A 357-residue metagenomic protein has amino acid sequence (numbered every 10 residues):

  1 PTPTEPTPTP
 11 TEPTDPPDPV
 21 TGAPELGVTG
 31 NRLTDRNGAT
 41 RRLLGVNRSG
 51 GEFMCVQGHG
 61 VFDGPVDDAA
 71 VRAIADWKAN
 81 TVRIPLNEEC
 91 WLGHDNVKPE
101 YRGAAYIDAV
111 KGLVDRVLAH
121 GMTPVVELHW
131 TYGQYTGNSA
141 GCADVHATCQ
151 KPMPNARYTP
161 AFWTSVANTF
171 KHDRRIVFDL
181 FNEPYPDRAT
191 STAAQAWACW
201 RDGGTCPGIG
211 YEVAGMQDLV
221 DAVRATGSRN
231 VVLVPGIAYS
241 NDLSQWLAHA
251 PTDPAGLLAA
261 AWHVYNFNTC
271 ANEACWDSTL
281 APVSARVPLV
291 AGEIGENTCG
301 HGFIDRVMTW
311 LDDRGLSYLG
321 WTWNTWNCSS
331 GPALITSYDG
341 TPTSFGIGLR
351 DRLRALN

Functional and structural regions predicted by a protein language model:
T2-T81, G348-L356: N-terminal carbohydrate-binding accessory modules
E25, D63, M153-V177, F181-T325 (+1 more regions): Extracellular glycoside hydrolase catalytic/binding regions
D35, T40-N47, F53, A70-E100 (+2 more regions): Long, low-complexity, intrinsically disordered polar/charged segments
V46-D68, L92-R102, K151, N266-T269 (+1 more regions): Acidic/histidine-rich helix-loop elements that form or flank divalent-metal/phosphate-binding sites at the catalytic
N47, L86-E88, W130, N182 (+1 more regions): A mature extracytoplasmic/lumenal domain signature
F62-Y135, A156-T159, T169, E212-T226 (+1 more regions): Aromatic-lined substrate-binding rim segments of carbohydrate-active enzymes
W91-P99, G133-V145, D187-T190, D242-S244 (+2 more regions): Extracytoplasmic/secreted cell-surface and envelope-processing proteins
